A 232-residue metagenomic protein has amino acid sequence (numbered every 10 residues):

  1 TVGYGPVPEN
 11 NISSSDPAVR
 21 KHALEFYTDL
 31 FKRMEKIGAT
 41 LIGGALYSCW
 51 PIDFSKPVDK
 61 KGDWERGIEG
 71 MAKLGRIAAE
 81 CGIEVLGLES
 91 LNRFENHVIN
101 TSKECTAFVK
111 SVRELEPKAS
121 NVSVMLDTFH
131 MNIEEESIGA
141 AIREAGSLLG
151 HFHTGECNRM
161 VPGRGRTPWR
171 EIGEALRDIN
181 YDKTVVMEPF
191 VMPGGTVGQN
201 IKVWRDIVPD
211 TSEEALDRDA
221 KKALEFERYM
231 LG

Functional and structural regions predicted by a protein language model:
T1-E69, D182, V186-T196: Structural motif corresponding to the early beta-alpha repeats
P6-P8, L46-W50, S90-F94, T128-H130 (+2 more regions): Active-site-proximal loop/turn and secondary-structure-junction residues that shape catalytic pockets, frequently
P8-N11, I52-S55, L86, N121 (+1 more regions): A short alpha-helix capping/helix-coil boundary motif
I12-D16, K56-K60, L91, T154 (+2 more regions): A short, mixed-charge helix-start or loop-turn motif at secondary-structure junctions
D16-R20, L24, P57-W64, E95-V98 (+3 more regions): Flexible, glycine- and charge-enriched loops at secondary-structure boundaries
D29-K32, G38-T40, A72, R76 (+2 more regions): Histidine-acidic metal/acid-base catalytic patches
A45, W64-S90: Glycine/proline-rich, flexible active-site/cofactor-binding loop segments that harbor closely spaced acidic
V85, L91-H97, A107: Active-site loop segments of alpha/beta catalytic cores
